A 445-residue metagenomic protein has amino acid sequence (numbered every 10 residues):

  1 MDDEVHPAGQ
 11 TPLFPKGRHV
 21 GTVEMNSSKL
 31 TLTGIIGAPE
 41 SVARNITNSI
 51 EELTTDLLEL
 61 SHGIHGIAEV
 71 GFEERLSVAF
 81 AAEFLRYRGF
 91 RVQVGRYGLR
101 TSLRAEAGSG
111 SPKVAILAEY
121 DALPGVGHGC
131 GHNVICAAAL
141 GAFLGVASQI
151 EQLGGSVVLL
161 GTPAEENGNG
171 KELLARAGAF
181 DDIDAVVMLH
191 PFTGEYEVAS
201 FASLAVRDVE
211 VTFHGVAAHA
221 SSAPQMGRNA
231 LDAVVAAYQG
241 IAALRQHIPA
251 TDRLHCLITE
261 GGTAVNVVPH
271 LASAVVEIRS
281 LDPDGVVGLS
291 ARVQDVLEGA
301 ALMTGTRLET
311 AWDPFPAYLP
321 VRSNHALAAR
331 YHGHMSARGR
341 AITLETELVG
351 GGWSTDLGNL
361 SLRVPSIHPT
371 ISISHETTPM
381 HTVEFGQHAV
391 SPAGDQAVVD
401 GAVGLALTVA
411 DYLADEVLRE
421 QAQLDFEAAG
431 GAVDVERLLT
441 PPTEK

Functional and structural regions predicted by a protein language model:
D3-V5: Alpha-helix boundary/capping motif
P7-T11: Short linear motifs in low-complexity or flexible loops
L13, N26-G154: Acidic/His- and Gly-rich active-site-bordering loop/insert found across diverse amide/peptide-bond hydrolases
L13, T101-E106, D121-G129, N133-V134 (+3 more regions): Histidine/acidic-residue-rich, glycine-tolerant segments that coordinate divalent metal ions
V23-N26, L30-G34, A38, V235-K445: Metal-dependent amide/peptide-bond hydrolase catalytic core, centered on the "pita-bread" metallohydrolase fold
A81, A138-V146, K171, V234-I241 (+1 more regions): Buried hydrophobic packing segments
A115-L117, V209, H214, H368-S372: Non-cysteine beta-strand/loop elements that form the S-adenosyl-L-methionine
